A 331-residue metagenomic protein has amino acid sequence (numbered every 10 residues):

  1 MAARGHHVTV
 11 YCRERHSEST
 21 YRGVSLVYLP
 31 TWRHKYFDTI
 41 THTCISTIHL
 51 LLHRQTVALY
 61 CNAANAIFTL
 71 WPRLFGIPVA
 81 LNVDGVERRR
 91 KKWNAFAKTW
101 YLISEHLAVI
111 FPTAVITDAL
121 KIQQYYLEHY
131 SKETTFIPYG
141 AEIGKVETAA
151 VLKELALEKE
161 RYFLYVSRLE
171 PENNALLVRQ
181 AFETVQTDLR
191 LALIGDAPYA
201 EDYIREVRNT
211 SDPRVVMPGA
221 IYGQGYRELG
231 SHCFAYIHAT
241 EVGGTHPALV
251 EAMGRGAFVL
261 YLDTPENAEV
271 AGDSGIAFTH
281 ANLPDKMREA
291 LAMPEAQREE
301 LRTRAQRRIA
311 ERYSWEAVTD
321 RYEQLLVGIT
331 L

Functional and structural regions predicted by a protein language model:
D38-D84, R88, G244: An aromatic- and histidine-rich active-site surface loop
L51, L74, A97-V115, V207: Membrane-proximal helix-turn-helix segments that form the acceptor-binding/catalytic region of lipid-linked
L102-T148, L157-E158, Y165, V216: Donor nucleotide-sugar binding/catalytic pocket of nucleotide-sugar-dependent glycosyltransferases
E154-Q186, A192: Conserved donor-binding/catalytic core segment of Leloir-type glycosyltransferases
I204-R227: Nucleotide-activated donor-binding/catalytic signature segment of Leloir-type glycosyltransferases, i.e., the conserved
E241: Aromatic "clamp/platform" in nucleotide-sugar-dependent glycosyltransferases that forms part of the donor/acceptor
L249, G254-Y261: Short hydrophobic beta-strand element within catalytic cores of glycosyltransferases and related nucleotide-activated
A268-E289, E299-E300: Change "using UDP/GDP/dTDP sugars" to "using nucleotide sugars
